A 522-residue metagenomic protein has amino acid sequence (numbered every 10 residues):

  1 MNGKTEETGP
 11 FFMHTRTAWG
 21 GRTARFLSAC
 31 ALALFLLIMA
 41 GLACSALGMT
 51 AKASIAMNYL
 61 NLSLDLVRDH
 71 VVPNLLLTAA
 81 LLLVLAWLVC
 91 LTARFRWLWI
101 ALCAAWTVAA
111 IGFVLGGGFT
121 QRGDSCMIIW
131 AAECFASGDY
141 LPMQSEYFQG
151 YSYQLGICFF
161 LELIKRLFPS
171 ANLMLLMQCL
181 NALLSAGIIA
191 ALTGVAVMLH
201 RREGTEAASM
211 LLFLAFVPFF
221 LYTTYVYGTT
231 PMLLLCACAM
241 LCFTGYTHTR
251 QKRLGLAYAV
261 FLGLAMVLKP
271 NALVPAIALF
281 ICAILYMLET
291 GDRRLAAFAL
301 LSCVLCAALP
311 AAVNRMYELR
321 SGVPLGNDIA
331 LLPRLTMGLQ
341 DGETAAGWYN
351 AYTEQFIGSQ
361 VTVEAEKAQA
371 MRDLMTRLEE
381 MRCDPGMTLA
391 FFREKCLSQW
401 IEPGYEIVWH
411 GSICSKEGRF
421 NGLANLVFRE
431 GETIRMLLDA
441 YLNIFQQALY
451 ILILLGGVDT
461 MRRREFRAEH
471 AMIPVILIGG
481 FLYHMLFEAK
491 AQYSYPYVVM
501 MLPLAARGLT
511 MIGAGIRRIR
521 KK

Functional and structural regions predicted by a protein language model:
L60-T78, N172, L176, E394-I473 (+1 more regions): Membrane-interface anchor segments at the N-terminal boundary of transmembrane helices in multi-pass membrane enzymes
S63-L66, L254-P270, L279-I281, S302 (+1 more regions): Membrane-interface alpha helices of multi-pass inner-membrane proteins
W97-W99, L192-A215, R467-A471: Transmembrane-helix signature of polytopic, membrane-embedded enzymes that assemble or transfer cell-envelope glycans
G117-E133, S137-N172, Q369-A370: Extracytoplasmic catalytic/substrate-binding loops of multi-pass membrane glycan-assembly enzymes
Y151, L155, F159, L167-G187 (+1 more regions): Loop-to-helix entry region of an early transmembrane alpha helix in multi-pass inner-membrane enzymes
C179-H200, C238, L452-G456: Transmembrane-helix motifs of polytopic, lipid-linked glycan transferases
P218-M232: Short acidic/glycine- and proline-prone juxtamembrane loop motifs at membrane-interface regions of multi-pass membrane
Y317-F420: Membrane-proximal stem/loop segments at transmembrane-domain junctions that anchor or position
